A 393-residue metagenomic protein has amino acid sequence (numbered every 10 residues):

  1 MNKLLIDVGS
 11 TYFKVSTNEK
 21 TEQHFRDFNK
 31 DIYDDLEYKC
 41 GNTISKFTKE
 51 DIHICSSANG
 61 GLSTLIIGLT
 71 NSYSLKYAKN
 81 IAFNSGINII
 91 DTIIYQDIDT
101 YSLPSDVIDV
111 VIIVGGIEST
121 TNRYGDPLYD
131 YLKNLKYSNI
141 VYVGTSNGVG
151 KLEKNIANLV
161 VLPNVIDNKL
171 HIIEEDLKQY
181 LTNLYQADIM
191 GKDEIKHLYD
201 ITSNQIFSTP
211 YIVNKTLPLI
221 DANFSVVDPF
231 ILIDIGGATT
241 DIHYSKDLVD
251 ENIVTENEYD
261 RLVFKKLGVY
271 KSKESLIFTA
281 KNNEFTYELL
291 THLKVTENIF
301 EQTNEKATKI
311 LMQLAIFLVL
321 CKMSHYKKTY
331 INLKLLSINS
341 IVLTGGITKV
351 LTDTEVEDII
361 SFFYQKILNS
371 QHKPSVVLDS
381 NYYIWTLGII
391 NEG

Functional and structural regions predicted by a protein language model:
M1-L5, K20-T21, R26-K30, Y38-P229 (+3 more regions): Nucleotide/phosphate-binding catalytic cleft detector across ATP-hydrolyzing and phosphate-transferring enzymes
I6-Y12, G236-G237: Asp-based phosphoryl-transfer active-site loop
S10-D35, Y73-K76, N84-D91, I253-S275: Short glycine-rich, Thr/Ser-proximal phosphate-binding strand/loop in the N-terminal lobe of ATP-dependent enzymes
T17-E19, G68, Y244-K246: Residue-level signal for short segments within beta-strands and strand-turn junctions of well-structured beta-sheet
D228-Y287, T352-V376: Glycine-rich phosphate-binding loop of actin/hexokinase-like ATP-binding domains
T240, Y244-D247, S272, C321-K328 (+2 more regions): Hydrophobic alpha-helix feature that most strongly marks membrane-spanning transmembrane helices and their immediate
I277-K328: A glycine- and small/hydrophobic-rich beta-loop-beta segment that serves as a flexible "lid/hinge" or phosphate-binding
